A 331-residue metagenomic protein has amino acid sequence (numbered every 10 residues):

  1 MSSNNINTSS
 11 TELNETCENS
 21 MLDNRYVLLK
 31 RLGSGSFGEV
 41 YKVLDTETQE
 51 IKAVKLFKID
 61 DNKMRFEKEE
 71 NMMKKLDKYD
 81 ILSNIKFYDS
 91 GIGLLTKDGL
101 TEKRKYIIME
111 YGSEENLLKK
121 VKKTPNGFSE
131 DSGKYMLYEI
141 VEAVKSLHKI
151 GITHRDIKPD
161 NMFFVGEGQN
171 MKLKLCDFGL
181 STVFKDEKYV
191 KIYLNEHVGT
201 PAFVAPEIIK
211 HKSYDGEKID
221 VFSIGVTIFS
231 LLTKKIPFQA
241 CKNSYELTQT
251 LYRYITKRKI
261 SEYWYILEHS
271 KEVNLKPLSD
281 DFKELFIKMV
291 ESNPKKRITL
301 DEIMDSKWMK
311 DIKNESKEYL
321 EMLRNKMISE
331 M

Functional and structural regions predicted by a protein language model:
E39: Conserved N-lobe ATP-binding subsite of Hanks-type protein kinase domains, especially the beta3 VAIK lysine
K86-K103: Short beta-strand micro-motifs within the conserved protein kinase catalytic domain, predominantly in the N-lobe
L100-K103, I236-E291: C-terminal lobe of the eukaryotic/viral protein kinase catalytic domain
L100-N116: Conserved short submotifs of the Hanks-type protein kinase catalytic core that shape the nucleotide-binding pocket
M136-L137: Activation segment signature within eukaryotic-like protein kinase domains
H148-V165: Catalytic-loop of the protein kinase fold
E291-K296, L300-S316: Terminal C-lobe "cap" of eukaryotic-type protein kinase domains
